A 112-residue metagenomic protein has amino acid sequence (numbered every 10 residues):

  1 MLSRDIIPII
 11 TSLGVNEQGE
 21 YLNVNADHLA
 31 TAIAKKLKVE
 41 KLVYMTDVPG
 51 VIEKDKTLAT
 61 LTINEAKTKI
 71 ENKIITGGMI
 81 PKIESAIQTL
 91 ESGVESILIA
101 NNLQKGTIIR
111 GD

Functional and structural regions predicted by a protein language model:
M1-D112: C-terminal catalytic "cap/lid" subdomain
